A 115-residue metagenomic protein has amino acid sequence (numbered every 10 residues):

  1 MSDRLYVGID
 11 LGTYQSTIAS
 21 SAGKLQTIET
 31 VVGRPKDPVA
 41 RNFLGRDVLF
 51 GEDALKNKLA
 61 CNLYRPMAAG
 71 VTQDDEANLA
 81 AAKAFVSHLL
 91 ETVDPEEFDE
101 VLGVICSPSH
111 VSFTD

Functional and structural regions predicted by a protein language model:
M1-T13, I18-T27, V31, P35-R41 (+1 more regions): Nucleotide/phosphate-binding catalytic cleft detector across ATP-hydrolyzing and phosphate-transferring enzymes
G45-E52: Glycine-centered helix-coil hinge/cap
